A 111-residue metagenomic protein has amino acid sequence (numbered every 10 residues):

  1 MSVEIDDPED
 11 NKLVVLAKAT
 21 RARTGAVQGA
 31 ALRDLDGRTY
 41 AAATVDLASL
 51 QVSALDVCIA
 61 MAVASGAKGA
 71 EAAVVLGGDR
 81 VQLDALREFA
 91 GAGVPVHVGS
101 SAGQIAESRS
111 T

Functional and structural regions predicted by a protein language model:
M1-G25, S65-T111: C-terminal binding/interaction regions
S2, D36-T44: Glycine/charged-rich beta-loop-alpha catalytic/anionic-binding loops adjacent to active sites
G25, Y40-A42, S49: Short acidic/glycine-rich loop or secondary-structure boundary segments that cap or lie
Q28-R38: Short beta-strand scaffold segments in enzyme catalytic cores
Y40, L55, Q82-L83: Short glycine/serine/threonine-rich phosphate/pyrophosphate-binding segments that cradle anionic phosphate groups
T44-S49, A73-G77: Short, glycine/charged-rich beta-strand-loop motifs at protein surfaces that mediate ligand recognition and catalysis
L47-M61: A short, polar/charged loop-to-alpha-helix boundary motif
